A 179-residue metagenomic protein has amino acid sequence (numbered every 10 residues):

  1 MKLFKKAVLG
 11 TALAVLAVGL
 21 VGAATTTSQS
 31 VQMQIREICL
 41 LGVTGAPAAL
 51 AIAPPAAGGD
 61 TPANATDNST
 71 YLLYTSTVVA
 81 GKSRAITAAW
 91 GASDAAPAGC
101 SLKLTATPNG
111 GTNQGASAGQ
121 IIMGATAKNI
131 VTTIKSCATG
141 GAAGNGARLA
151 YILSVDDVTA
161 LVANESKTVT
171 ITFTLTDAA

Functional and structural regions predicted by a protein language model:
M1-G10: Bacterial N-terminal signal peptides that target proteins for export
G10-V18: Bacterial N-terminal signal peptides
A23-I121, K128-A179: N-terminal small/polar-rich segments of proteins
